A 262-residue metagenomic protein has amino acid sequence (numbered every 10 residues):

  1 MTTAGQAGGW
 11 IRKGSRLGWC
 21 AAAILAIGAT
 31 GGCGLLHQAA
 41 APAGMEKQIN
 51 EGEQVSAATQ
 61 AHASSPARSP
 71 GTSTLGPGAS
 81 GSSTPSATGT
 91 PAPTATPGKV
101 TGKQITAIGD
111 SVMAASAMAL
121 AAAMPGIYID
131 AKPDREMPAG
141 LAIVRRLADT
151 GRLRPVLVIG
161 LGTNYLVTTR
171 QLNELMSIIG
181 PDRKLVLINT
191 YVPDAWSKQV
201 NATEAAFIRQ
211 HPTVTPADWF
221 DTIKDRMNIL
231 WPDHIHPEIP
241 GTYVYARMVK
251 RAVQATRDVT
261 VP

Functional and structural regions predicted by a protein language model:
M1-T106, T150, K250, A255-P262: N-terminal secretory targeting modules
G14-C20, I27-N50, I143-L147, T163-I179 (+3 more regions): Extracellular glycan-modifying ectodomains
G98-E174, V192-Q199: Conserved SGNH/GDSL esterase-like catalytic core that processes O-acyl groups on lipids and polysaccharides
T106-I108, V186, T215-A217: Hydrophobic/aromatic beta-strand patches that form the interior of the parallel beta-sheet core in alpha/beta enzyme
P181-K184: A short helix->loop->beta-strand "cap" motif at the edges of active sites that frequently abuts
K198-P262: Catalytic His-Asp segment of secreted/periplasmic serine-dependent ester chemistry enzymes
